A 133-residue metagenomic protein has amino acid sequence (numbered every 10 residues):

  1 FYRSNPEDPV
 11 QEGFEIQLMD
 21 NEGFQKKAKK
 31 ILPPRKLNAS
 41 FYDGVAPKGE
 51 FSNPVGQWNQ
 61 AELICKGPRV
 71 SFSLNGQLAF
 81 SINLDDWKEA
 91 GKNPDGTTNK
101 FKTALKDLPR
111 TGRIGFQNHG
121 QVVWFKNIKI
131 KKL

Functional and structural regions predicted by a protein language model:
F1-L133: Carbohydrate-interacting regions of secretory-pathway proteins
